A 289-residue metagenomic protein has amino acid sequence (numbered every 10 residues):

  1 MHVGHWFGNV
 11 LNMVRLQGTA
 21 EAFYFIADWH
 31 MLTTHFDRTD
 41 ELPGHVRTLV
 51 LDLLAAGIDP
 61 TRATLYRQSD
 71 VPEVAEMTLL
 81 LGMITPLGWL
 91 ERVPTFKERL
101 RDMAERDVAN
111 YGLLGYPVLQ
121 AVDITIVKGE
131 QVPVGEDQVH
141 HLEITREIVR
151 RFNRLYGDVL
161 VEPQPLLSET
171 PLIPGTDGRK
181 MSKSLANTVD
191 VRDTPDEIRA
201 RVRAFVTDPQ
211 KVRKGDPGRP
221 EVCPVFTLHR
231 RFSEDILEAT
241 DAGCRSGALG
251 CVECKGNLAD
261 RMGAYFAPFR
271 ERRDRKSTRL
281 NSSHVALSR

Functional and structural regions predicted by a protein language model:
M1-V122, F266-R270: N-terminal Rossmann-like or analogous alpha/beta NTP/dinucleotide-binding catalytic cores that position adenine
H5, R146-S282, R289: Conserved nucleotide- and phosphate/pyrophosphate-binding catalytic cores in adenylate/nucleotidyl-handling enzymes
V14, V50, L142, R146-V149 (+1 more regions): Short, well-ordered alpha-helical packing segments
E21, T85-E91, I126-P133, F232-D241: Short helix-capping/linker segments at secondary-structure and domain boundaries
L42, H141, T145, C254: Hydrophobic (often cysteine-bearing) scaffold residues that line and stabilize catalytic clefts of nucleotide/cofactor
P94-D102, P133-H141, V161-Q164, E238-L249: Short alpha-helical "patches" and their helix-cap loops
F96-K97, D102-I148, F152, P174: Internal, conserved structured core segments that host functional sites
